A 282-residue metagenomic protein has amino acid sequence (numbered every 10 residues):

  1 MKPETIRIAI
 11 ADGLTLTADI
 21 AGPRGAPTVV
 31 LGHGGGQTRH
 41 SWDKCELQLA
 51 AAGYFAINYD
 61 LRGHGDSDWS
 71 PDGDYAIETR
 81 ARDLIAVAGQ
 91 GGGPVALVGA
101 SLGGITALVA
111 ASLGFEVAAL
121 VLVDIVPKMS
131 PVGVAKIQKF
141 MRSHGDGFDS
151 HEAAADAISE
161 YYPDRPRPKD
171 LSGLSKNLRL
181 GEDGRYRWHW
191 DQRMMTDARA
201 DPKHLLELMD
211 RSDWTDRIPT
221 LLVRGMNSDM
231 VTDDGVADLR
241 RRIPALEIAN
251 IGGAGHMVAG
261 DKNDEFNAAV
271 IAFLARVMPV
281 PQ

Functional and structural regions predicted by a protein language model:
M1-V30, A51-Y54, G92, I271-Q282: Alpha/beta-hydrolase fold catalytic core
A11-L14, D19, A50-A51, F55 (+2 more regions): Active-site loop/oxyanion-hole signature of alpha/beta-hydrolase fold enzymes
D19-D66: Conserved HGGG/HGGXW glycine-rich cap/lid loop of the alpha/beta-hydrolase fold
G93-V132: Conserved hydrolase catalytic core segment
V126-H151: A catalytic-pocket lid/entrance helix-loop region that shapes and gates access to the active site across common
D149-H204: Conserved alpha/beta-hydrolase catalytic His-Asp/Glu region
G181-R242, E247-N250: Conserved serine/cysteine hydrolase catalytic core
A245-Q282: Catalytic active-site module of serine/aspartate enzymes centered on a nucleophile-bearing elbow/loop
